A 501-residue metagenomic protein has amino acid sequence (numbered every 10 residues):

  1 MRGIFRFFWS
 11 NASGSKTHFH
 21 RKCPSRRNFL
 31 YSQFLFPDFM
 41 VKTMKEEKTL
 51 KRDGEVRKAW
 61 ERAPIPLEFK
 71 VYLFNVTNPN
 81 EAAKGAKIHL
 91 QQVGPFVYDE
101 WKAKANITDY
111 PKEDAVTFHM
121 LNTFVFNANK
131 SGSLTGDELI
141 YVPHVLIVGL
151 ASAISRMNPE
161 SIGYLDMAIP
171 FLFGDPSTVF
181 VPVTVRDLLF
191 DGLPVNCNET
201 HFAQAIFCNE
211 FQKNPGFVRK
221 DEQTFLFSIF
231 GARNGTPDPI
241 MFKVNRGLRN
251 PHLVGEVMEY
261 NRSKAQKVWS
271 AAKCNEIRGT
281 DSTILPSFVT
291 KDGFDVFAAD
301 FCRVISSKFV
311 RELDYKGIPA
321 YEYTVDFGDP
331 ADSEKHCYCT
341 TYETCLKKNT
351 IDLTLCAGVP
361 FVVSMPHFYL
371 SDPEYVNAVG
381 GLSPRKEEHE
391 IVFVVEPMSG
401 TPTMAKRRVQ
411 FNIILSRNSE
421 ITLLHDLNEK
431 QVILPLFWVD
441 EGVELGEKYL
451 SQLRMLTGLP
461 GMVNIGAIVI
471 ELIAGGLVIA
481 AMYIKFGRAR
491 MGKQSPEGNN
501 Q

Functional and structural regions predicted by a protein language model:
R2-P319, D326-Q501: Extracellular or lumenal secretory-pathway regions
